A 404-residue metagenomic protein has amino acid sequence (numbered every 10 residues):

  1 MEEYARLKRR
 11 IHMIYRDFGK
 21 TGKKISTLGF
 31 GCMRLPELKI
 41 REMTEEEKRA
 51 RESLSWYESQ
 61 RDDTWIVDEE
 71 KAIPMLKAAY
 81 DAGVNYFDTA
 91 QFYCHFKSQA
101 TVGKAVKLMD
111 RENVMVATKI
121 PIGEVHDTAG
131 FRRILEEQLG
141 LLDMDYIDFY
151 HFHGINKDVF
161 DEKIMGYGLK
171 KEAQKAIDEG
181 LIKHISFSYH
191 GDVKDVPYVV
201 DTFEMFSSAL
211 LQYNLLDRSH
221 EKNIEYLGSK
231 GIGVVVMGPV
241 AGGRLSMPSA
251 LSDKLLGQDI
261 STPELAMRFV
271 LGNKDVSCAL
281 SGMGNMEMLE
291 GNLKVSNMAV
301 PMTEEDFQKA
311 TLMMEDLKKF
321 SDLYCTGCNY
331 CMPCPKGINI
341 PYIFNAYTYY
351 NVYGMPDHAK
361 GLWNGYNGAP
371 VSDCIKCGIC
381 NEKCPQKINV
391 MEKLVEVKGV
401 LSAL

Functional and structural regions predicted by a protein language model:
Y4-V114: N-terminal binding-site loop/beta-alpha segment at the start of enzyme catalytic domains that lines or forms
Y15, L76, Q99, G103 (+7 more regions): Generic structural signal for well-ordered alpha-helices, preferentially at hydrophobic/aromatic core positions
F18, F30, F87, V102 (+11 more regions): Conserved, mostly hydrophobic/aromatic
R34, I120, H153-N156, G191 (+5 more regions): Glycine-rich beta-alpha junction loops
K39, E52, W56-T64, G123-V236 (+2 more regions): Glycine/proline-rich, positively charged, aromatic-decorated active-site loop/lid region on the catalytic face
A78, A82, L141-L142, G180 (+1 more regions): Structural motif
N85, K104, K222-L404: Structured C-terminal cap/extension of enzyme domains
Y86-F92, K183-F187, S208-Q212, C278-L280 (+1 more regions): Short catalytic-loop micro-motif centered on adjacent basic/acidic residues
